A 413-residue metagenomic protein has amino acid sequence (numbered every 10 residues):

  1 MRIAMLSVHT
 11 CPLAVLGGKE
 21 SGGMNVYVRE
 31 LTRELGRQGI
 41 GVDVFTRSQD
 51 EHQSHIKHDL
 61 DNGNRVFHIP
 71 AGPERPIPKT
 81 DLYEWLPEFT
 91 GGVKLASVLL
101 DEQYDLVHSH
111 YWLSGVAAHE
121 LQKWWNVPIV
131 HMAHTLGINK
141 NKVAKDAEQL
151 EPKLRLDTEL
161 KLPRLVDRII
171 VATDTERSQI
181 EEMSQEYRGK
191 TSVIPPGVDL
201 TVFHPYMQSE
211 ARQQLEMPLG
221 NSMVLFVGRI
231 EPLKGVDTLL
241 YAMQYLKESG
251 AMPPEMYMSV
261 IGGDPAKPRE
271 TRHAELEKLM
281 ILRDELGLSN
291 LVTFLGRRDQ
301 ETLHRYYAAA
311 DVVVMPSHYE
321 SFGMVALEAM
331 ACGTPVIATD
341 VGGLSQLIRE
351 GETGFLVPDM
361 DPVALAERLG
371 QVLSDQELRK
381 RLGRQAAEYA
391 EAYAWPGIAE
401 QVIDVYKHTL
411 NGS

Functional and structural regions predicted by a protein language model:
M1-N62, V66: N-terminal subdomain of nucleotide-sugar transferases
H204-M217: A short helix/loop element that forms part of the nucleotide-sugar donor recognition site in Leloir-type
P218-K234, L240-M243, S259: Conserved donor-binding/catalytic core segment of Leloir-type glycosyltransferases
T271-R298: Nucleotide-activated donor-binding/catalytic signature segment of Leloir-type glycosyltransferases, i.e., the conserved
R297, R305-A310: Short alpha-helical donor nucleotide-sugar binding micro-motif in glycosyltransferases
H318: Aromatic "clamp/platform" in nucleotide-sugar-dependent glycosyltransferases that forms part of the donor/acceptor
P335-A338, I348: Short hydrophobic beta-strand element within catalytic cores of glycosyltransferases and related nucleotide-activated
E350-G351, F355-P362, Q371-Q376: Conserved acidic donor-binding segment of nucleotide-sugar-dependent glycosyltransferases
